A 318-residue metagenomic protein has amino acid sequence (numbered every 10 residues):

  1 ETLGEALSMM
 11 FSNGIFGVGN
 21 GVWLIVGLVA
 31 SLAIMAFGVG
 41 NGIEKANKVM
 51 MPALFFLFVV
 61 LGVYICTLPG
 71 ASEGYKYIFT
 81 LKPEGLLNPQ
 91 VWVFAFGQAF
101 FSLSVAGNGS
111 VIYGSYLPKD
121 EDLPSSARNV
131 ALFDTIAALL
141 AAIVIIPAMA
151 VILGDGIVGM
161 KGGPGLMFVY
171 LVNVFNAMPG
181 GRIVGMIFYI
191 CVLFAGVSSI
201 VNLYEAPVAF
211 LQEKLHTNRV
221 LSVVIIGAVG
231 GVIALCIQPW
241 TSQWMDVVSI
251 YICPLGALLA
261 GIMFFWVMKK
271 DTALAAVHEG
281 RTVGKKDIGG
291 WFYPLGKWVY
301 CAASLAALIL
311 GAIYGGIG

Functional and structural regions predicted by a protein language model:
E1-G40, S72-V93, K161-G165, S242-D246 (+2 more regions): Inter-helical loop and helix-membrane interface segments of multi-pass membrane transporters/permeases
E1-T2, F55-L81, V151, I233 (+2 more regions): Hydrophobic alpha-helical segments and their helix-loop junctions in multi-pass secondary transporters
G21, F133-L139, R182-G185, F194-V197 (+2 more regions): Loop-to-transmembrane helix boundary motifs in multi-pass membrane proteins
W23-G42, S104-K119, F194-P207, I262-M263 (+2 more regions): Transmembrane alpha-helical segments in integral membrane proteins
W23-Y64, V248-I252: Membrane-interface loop-to-helix entry segments
E44, K48-V197, L221: Membrane-embedded translocation segments of transport machinery
F194-L203, S222-I233, S249-H278: Hydrophobic alpha-helical segments of multi-pass membrane transport proteins
I237-F265, K285-G318: A generic transmembrane alpha-helix motif of multi-pass inner-membrane proteins
